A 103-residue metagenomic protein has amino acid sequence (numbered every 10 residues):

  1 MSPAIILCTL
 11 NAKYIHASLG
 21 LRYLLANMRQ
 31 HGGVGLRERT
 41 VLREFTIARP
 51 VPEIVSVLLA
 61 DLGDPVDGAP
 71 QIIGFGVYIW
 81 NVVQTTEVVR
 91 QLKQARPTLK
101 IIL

Functional and structural regions predicted by a protein language model:
M1-L103: A short, structured N-terminal alpha-helical element that caps or precedes a catalytic domain
